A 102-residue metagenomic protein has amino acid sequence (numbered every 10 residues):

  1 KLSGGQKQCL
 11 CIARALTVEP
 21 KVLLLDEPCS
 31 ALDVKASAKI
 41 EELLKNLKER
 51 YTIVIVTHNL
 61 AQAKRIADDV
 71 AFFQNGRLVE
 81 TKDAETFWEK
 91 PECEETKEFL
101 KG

Functional and structural regions predicted by a protein language model:
K1-L2, Q6: Conserved ABC ATPase signature
V18, E49: Conserved signature/switch motifs of ABC ATPase nucleotide-binding domains
L23-D26: Catalytic Walker B motif of ABC-type/P-loop ATPase nucleotide-binding domains
V34-A36: Helix N-cap at the start of a conserved alpha-helix in ABC-type nucleotide-binding domains
Y51-V56: Conserved H-loop
A63-R65: A short, surface-exposed alpha-helical micro-motif characterized by mixed small hydrophobic and charged/polar residues
